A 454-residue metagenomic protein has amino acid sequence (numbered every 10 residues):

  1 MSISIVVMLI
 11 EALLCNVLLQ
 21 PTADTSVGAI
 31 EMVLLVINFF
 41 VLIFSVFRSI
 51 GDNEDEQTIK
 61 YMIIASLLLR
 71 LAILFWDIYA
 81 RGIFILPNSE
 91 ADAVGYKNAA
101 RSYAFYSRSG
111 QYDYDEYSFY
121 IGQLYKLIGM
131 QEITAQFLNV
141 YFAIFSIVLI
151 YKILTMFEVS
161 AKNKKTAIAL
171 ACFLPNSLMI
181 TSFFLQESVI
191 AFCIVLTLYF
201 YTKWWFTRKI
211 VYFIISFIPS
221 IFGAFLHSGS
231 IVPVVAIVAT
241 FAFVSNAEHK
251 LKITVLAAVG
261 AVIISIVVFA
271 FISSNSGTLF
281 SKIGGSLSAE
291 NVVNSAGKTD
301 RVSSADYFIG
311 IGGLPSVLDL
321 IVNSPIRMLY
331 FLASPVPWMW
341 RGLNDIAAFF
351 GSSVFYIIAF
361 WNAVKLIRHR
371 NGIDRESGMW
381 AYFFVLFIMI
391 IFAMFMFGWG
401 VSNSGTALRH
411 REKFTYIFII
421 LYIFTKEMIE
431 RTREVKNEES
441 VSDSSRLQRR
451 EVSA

Functional and structural regions predicted by a protein language model:
V41, S45-R48, F137-E158, I357-W361: Transmembrane-helix motifs of polytopic, lipid-linked glycan transferases
F44-S45, Y151, R327, F331-W338 (+1 more regions): Hydrophobic, aromatic-rich transmembrane alpha-helices and their immediate juxtamembrane boundary segments
Y79-N98, S107-I121, G129-M130, I321-S324 (+1 more regions): Extracytoplasmic catalytic/substrate-binding loops of multi-pass membrane glycan-assembly enzymes
I121-G129, A135-L149, C193, A348-I358: Transmembrane alpha-helices of multi-pass, membrane-embedded glycan-processing enzymes that use lipid-linked
G122, L178-M179, F200, Y212-V234: Membrane-interface alpha helices of multi-pass inner-membrane proteins
I150-F173: Transmembrane-helix signature of polytopic, membrane-embedded enzymes that assemble or transfer cell-envelope glycans
M156, T207-V211, L251, I346 (+1 more regions): Membrane-interface helix-loop-helix junctions at transmembrane boundaries of multi-pass membrane enzymes, predominantly
I221, V232-S352: Alpha-helical transmembrane segments and terminal signal-anchor/GPI-anchor hydrophobic tails, characterized by long
